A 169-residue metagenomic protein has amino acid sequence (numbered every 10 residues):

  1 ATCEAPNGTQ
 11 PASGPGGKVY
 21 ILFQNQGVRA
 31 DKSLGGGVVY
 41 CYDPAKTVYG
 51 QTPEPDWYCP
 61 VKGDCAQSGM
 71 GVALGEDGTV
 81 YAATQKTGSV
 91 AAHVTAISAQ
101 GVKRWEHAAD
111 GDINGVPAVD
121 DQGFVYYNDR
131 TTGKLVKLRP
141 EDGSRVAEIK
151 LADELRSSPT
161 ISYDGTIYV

Functional and structural regions predicted by a protein language model:
A1-V169: Extracytoplasmic/lumenal domain signature
